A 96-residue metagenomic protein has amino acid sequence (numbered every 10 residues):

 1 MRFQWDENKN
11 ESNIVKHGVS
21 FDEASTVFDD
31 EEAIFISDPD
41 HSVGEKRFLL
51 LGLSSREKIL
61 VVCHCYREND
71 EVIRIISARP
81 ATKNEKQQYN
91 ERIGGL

Functional and structural regions predicted by a protein language model:
M1-L96: Ribonuclease/tRNase effector modules and their secretory precursors
